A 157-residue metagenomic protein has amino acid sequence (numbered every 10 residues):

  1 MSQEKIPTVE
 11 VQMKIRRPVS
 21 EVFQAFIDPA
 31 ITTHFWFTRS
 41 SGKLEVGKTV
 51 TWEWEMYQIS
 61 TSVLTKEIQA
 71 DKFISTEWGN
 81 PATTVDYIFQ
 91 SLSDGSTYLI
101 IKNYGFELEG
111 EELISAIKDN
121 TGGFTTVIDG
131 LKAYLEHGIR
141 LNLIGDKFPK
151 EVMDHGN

Functional and structural regions predicted by a protein language model:
M1-S41, N157: Hydrophobic ligand-binding cavity/cleft-lining segments
E10-K14, E53, L64, I88: Generic structural detector for well-ordered beta-strands
V19-S20, K66-D71, F89-Y98: A short, structured loop/turn motif at beta-sheet edges
V22-F26, T32, V50, T65 (+4 more regions): Hydrophobic pocket/interface hotspot
I27-D28, F37, A70, D129 (+1 more regions): Residues at helix-coil transition
R39-T84: Glycine-rich portal/gate segments that line the openings of hydrophobic small-molecule binding cavities
E77-T126, L131, I144: Beta-strand/loop substructures that line and gate deep hydrophobic ligand-binding cavities in soluble
A133-N157: Short, highly charged C-terminal tails/helix-capping segments
